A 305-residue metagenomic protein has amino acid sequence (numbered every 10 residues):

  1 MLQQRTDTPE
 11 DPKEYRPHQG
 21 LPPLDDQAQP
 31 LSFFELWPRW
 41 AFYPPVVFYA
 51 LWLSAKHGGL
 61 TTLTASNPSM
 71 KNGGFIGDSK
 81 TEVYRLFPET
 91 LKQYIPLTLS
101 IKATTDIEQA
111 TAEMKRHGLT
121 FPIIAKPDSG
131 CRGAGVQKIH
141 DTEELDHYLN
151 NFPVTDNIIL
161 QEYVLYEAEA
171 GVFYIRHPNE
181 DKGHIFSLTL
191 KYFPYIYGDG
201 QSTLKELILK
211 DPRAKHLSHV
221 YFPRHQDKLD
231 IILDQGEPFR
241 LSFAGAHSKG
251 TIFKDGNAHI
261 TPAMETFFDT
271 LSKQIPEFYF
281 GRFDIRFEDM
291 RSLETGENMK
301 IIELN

Functional and structural regions predicted by a protein language model:
M1-Q93, I101-Q109: ATP-binding N-terminal substructure of ATP-dependent carboxylate-amine bond-forming enzymes
Q19-D26, F48-T61, D106-P127, H219-F253: Short N-terminal signal/transit or membrane-insertion segments and the immediately adjacent low-complexity/disordered
P68-S69, S79-F222, T261-E265: Active-site nucleotide/adenylate-binding loops and adjacent lid/helix of ATP-dependent enzymes
N157, E169, F280-R282, I301: Extracellular structured ligand-interaction cores
G171-I175, S187, R291-N305: A short beta-strand motif that forms the metal-chelation/ATP-contact edge of phosphoryl-transfer active sites
K191-P194, E288, L304: Activation segment
I208-G296: A long amphipathic alpha-helix within ATP-dependent nucleotide-binding catalytic cores
